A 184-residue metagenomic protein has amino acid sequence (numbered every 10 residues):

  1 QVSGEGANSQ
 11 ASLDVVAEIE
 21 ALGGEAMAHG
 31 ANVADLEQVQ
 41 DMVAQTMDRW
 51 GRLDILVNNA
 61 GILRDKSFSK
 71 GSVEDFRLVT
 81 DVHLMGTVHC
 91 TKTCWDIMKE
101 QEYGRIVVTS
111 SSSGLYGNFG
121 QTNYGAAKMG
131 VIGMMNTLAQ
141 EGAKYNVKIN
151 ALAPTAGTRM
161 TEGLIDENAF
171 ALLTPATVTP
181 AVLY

Functional and structural regions predicted by a protein language model:
S9, G30-D41, V73: The beta1-alpha1 cofactor-binding region of Rossmann-like NAD(H)/NADP(H)-dependent oxidoreductases
L22-E25, Q45-N58, R64, Y103 (+1 more regions): A glycine-rich helix->loop->beta "capping" turn within Rossmann-like NAD(P)(H)-dependent oxidoreductase domains
S67-F68, S72-R77: Substrate-binding pocket helix/loop in short-chain dehydrogenase/reductase
T91, A127: Active-site helix of classical SDR
S111: Residue(s) in the substrate-gating loop at a strand-loop-helix junction that position the organic substrate next
Y116, I132, T137-V147: Active-site-adjacent segment of SDR/Rossmann-fold oxidoreductases
A151, A169-Y184: C-terminal helical subdomain
